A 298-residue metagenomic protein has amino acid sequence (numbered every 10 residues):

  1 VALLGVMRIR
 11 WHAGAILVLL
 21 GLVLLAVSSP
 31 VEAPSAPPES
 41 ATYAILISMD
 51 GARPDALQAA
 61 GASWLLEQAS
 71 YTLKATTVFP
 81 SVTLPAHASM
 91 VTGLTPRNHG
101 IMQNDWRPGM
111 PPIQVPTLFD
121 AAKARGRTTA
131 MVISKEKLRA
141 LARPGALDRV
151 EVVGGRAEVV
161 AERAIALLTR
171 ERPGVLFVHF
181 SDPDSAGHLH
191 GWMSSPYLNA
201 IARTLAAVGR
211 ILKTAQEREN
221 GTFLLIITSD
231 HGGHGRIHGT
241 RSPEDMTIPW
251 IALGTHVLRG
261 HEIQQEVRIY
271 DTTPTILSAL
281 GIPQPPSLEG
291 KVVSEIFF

Functional and structural regions predicted by a protein language model:
A13, V18-S40: Bacterial Sec-dependent signal peptides at the C-terminal "C-region" and cleavage site
V31-S70: Active-site-proximal N-terminal segment of extracellular/periplasmic enzymes that hydrolyze or transfer
A44-S48, T72-K74, S89-V91, T128-I133 (+4 more regions): Structural recognition of the beta-strand scaffold that forms the well-ordered cores of secreted hydrolase catalytic
I45-L46, G61-W64, A200-P243, I276: Metal-dependent active-site segment of extracytoplasmic phospho-/sulfohydrolases and closely related
P54-S89, L94: Short, structured active-site-proximal loop/turn typified by the sulfatase FGly-forming signature C/S-X-P-X-R
H87-V91, R241-P283, S294: Substrate-binding rim/cap in mid-to-C-terminal beta-strand-loop elements of soluble/periplasmic
H99-I101, M110-V160: Catalytic-site neighborhoods of secreted/periplasmic enzymes that process anionic sulfate/phosphate groups
E136-L147, T169-R210: Active-site His/acidic residue clusters
